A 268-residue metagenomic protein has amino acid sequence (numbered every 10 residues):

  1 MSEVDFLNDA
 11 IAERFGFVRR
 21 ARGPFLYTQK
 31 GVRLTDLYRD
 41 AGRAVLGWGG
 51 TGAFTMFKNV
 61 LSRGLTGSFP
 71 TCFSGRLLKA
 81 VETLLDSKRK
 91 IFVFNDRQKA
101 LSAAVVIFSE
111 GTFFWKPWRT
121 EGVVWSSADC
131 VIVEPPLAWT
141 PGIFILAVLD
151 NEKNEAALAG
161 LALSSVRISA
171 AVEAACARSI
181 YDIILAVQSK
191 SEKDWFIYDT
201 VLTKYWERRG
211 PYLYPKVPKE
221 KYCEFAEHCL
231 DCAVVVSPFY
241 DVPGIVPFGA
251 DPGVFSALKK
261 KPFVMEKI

Functional and structural regions predicted by a protein language model:
M1-F25, R39-V45, V60, S74 (+1 more regions): Active-site-adjacent loop/helix segments that line or gate small-molecule/cofactor pockets in enzymes
L7, F69, F73, T83 (+2 more regions): Conserved PLP-enzyme active-site core in the AAT-like
A21-R22, K204-L213, P238-P243: Short Gly/Ser/Thr- and Asp/Glu-enriched loop/turn motifs at secondary-structure junctions
T28: Acidic surface patches and DE-rich sequence motifs
T35-V106: Glycine-rich loop-to-alpha-helix module at the N-terminal edge of alpha/beta enzyme cores
S87, H228-I268: PLP-dependent enzyme catalytic core of the Aspartate aminotransferase-like
V124-E220: Active-site C-terminal subdomain of aminotransferase-like
